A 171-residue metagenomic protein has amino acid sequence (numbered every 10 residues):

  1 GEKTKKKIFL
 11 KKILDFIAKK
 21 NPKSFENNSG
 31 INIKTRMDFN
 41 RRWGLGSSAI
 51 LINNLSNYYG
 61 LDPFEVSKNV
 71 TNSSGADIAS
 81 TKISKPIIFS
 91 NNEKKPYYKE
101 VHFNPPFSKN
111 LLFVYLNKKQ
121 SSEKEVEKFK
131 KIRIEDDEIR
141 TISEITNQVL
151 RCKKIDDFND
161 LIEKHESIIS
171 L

Functional and structural regions predicted by a protein language model:
G1-M37, G60-N72, I78-L171: C-terminal nucleotide
R42-G46, S73, K82: Short glycine/serine/threonine-biased micro-segments
R42-P63: DPxDG-like acidic metal-binding loop motif
